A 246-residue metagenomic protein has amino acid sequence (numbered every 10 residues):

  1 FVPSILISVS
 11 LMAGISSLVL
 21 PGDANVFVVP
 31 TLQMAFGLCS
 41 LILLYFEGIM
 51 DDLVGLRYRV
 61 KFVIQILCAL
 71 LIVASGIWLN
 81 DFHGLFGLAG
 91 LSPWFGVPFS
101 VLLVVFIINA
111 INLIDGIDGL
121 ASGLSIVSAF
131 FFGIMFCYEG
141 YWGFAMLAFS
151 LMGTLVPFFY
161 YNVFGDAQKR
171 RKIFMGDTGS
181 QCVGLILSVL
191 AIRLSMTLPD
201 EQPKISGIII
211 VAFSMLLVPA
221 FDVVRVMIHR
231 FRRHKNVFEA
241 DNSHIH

Functional and structural regions predicted by a protein language model:
F1-V2, S16, G22-V29, G48 (+2 more regions): Membrane-helix boundary/helix-loop-helix interface segments in multi-pass membrane proteins
I5-D23, F27-F46, L120-H246: Alpha-helical transmembrane segments
F46-V54, I107-I114: Membrane-water interface regions at transmembrane-helix termini and the short interhelical loops of multi-pass membrane
L53, S92-P93, R230-H234: A short, structure-level motif marking secondary-structure boundaries and short turns
S75-D81, L102-A110, V163-K169, I192 (+1 more regions): Short, highly charged low-complexity linear segments
W78, G84-G87, G116, K169-R171 (+1 more regions): Glycine-rich, flexible loop/turn motifs
G90-L120, L124-G133: Hydrophobic, well-ordered secondary-structure scaffolds
